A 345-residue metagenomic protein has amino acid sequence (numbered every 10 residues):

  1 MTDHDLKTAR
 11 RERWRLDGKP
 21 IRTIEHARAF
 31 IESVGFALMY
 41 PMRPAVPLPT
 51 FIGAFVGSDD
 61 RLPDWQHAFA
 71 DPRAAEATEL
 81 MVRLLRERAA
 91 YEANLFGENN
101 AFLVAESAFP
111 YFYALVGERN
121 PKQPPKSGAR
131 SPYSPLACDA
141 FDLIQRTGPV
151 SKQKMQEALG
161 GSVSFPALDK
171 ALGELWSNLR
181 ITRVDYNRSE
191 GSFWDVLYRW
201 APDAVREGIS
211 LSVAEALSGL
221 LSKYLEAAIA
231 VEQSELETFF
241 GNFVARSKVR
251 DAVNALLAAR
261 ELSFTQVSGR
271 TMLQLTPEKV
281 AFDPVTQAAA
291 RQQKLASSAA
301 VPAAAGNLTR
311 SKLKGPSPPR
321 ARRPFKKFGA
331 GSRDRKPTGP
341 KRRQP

Functional and structural regions predicted by a protein language model:
M1-K170, E174-S177, I181-V184, G315: Phosphate-backbone binding and catalysis cores of DNA-processing enzymes
N94-A114, K170-E174, N178-E207, A214 (+1 more regions): Accessory beta->alpha helical hairpin/"wing" motif in late/C-terminal subdomains of nucleic-acid enzymes
P132-T147, V213-I229: Positively charged, polyanion-binding regions of nucleic-acid-associated proteins
T147, N178, A228, A259-R260: Alpha-helix C-caps/helix-loop-beta hinges
G161-A167, F240-D251: Short, basic interhelical loop/turn and adjoining N-cap of the next helix at nucleic-acid- or acidic-partner-contacting
F193-A228, E278-R310: Short, amphipathic alpha-helical interaction segments positioned at domain boundaries
E237-T238, S247-A290: Active-site-proximal acidic segments at structured loop/helix or strand boundaries that coordinate catalytic metals
S297-P345: Intrinsically disordered, low-complexity RNA-associated tracts
